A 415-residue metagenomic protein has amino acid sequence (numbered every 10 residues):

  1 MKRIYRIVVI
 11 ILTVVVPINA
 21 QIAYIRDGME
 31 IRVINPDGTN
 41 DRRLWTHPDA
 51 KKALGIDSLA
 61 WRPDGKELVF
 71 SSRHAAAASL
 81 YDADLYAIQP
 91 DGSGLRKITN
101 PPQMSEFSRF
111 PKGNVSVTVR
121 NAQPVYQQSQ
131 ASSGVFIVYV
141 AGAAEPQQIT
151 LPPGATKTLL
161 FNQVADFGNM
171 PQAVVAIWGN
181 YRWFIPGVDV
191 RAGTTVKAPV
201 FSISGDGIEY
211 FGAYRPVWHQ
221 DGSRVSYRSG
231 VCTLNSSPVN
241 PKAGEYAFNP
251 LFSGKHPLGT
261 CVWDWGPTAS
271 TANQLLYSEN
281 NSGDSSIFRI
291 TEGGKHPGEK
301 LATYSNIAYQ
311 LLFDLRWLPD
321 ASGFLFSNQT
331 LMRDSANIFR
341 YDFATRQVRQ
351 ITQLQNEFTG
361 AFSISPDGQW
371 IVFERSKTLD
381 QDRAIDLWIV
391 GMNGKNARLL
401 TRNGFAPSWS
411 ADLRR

Functional and structural regions predicted by a protein language model:
K2-I10: Sec-dependent signal peptide recognition, specifically the positively charged N-region followed immediately by
V9-I18: Hydrophobic h-region of N-terminal signal peptides that target proteins for export in Gram-negative bacteria
I18-R415: Sequence signature of WD/YWTD-type beta-propeller architectures
